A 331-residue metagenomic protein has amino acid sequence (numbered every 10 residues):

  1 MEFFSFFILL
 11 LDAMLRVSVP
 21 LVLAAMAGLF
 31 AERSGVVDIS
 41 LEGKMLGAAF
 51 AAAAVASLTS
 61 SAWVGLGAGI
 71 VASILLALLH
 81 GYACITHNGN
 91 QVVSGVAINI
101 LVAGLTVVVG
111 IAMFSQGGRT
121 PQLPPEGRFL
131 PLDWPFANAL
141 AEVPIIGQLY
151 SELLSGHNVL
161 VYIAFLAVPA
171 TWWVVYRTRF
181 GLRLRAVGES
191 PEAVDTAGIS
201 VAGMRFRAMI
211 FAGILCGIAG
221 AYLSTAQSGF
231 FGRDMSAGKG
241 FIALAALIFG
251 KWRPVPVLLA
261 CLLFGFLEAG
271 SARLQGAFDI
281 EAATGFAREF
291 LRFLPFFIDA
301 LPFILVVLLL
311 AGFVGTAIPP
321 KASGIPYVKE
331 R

Functional and structural regions predicted by a protein language model:
M1-A24, V37, A51, L58-V64: Membrane-interfacial amphipathic/re-entrant helices at transmembrane-helix boundaries
S18-M26, G43-F50, V71-L78, G188 (+4 more regions): Hydrophobic alpha-helical segments embedded in the membrane of multi-pass proteins
E32-A48, I85-I98, R183, R207 (+3 more regions): Short, non-helical or kinked segments that cap or interrupt transmembrane helices
S60-V107, E268: Alpha-helical transmembrane segments within multi-pass membrane transporters and channels
A103-Q148, S271-T284, G315-G324: Extracellular/periplasmic helix-loop junction at the C-terminal end of a transmembrane helix in multi-pass membrane
E152-F231, P254, L259: Helix-loop-helix "hairpin" substructures at the membrane interface of multi-pass membrane proteins
T171, E189, T196, S200-G203 (+1 more regions): Cytosolic-side transmembrane-helix boundaries in multi-pass membrane proteins
Q227-F303: Transmembrane alpha-helical segments in multi-pass inner-membrane proteins
